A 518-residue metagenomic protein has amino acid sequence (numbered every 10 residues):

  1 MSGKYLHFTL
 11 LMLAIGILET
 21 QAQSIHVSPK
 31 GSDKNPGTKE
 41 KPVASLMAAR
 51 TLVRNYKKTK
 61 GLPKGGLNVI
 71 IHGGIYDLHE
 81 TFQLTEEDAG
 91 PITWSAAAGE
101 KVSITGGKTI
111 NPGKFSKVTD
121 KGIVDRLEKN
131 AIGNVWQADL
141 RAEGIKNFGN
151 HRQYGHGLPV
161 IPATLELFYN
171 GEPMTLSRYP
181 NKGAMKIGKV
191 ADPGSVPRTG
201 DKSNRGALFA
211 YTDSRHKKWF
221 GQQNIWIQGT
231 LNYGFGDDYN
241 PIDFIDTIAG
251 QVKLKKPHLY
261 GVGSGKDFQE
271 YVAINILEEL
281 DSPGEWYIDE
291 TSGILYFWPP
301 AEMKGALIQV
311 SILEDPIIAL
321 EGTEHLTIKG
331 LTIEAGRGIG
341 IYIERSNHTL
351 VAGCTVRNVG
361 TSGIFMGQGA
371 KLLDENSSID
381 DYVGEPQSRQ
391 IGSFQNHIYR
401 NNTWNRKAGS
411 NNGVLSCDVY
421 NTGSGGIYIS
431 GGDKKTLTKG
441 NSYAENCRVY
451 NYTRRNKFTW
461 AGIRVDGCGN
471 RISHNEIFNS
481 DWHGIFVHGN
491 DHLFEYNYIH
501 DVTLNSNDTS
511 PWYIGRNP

Functional and structural regions predicted by a protein language model:
M1-S24: Bacterial Sec-dependent N-terminal signal peptides
H26-R345, L350, T355-R357, G363-A408: Extracellular polysaccharide-degrading/modifying enzymes targeting complex plant/algal/animal polysaccharides
L46-K57, F82, I427, E445-Y450 (+1 more regions): Short, well-ordered amphipathic alpha-helices
K64-V69, I92, N412, S442 (+2 more regions): Residue-level recognition of the N-termini of beta-strands and the immediately preceding loop/turn
E80-T81, P316, R337-Y342, G360-G367 (+5 more regions): Short glycine/acidic-rich loop motifs that flank beta-strands on beta-rich extracellular proteins
E324-A335, N347-T361, L373-R400, R406-S424 (+4 more regions): Right-handed parallel beta-helix
P511, R516-P518: Short, intrinsically disordered, charge-balanced linker/junction segments flanking boundaries in proteins
